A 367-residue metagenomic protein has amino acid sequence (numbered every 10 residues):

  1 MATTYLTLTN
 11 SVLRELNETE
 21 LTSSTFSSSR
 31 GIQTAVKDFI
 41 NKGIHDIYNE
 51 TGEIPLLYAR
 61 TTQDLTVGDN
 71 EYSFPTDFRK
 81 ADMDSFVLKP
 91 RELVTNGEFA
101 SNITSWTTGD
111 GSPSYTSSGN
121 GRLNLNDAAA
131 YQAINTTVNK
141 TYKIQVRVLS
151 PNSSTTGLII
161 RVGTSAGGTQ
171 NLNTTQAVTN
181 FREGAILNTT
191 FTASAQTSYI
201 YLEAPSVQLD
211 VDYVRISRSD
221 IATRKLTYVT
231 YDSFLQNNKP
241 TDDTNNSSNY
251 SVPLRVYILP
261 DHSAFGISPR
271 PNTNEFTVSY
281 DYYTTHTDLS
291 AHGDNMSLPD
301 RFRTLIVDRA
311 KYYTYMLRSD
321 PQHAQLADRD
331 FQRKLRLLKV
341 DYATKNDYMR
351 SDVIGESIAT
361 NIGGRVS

Functional and structural regions predicted by a protein language model:
M1-G97, T104-T107, Q176-R182, E203-Q208 (+1 more regions): Glycine-enriched, solvent-exposed interface loops adjoining structured elements
F99, D127-T155, A185-T190, V214: Extra-cytoplasmic beta-strand recognition segments
G111-A129: Short carbohydrate-recognition loop motifs
L125, T137-N139, N180-R182, A193-A195 (+1 more regions): Surface-exposed coil/turn segments at beta-strand junctions on protein surfaces, enriched
Y131, K143-R147, I159, N188 (+4 more regions): Beta-strand secondary-structure signal
S153-T164: Beta-strand acidic-aromatic groove motif in beta-rich domains, primarily in extracellular
L158, I186-R215: Extracellular beta-strand ligand-recognition surfaces/modules
G167-Q196: Extracellular carbohydrate recognition and processing domains and analogous Trp-centered ligand-binding platforms
